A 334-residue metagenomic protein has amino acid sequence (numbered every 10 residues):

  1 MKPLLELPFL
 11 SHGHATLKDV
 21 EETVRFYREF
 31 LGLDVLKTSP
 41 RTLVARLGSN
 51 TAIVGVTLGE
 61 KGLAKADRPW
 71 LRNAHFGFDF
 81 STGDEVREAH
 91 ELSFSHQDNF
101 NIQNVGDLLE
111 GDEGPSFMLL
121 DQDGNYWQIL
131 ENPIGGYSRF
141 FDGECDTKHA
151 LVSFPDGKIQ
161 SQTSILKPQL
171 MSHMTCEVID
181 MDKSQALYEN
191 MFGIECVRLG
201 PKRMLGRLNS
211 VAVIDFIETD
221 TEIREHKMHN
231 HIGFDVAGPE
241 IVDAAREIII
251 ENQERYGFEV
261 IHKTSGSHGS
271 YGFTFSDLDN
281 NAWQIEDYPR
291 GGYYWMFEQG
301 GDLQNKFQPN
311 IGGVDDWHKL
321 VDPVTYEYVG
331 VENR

Functional and structural regions predicted by a protein language model:
M1-E21, F76, I134-Q185, I232 (+1 more regions): N-terminal beta-strand motif that seeds the catalytic metal site of vicinal oxygen chelate
M1-K2, E60-A66, Q160-T163, I217-I223: Short beta-strand/turn micro-motifs at beta-sheet edges
L5, H14-K61, T175-E218: Core segments of cupin and vicinal oxygen chelate
E6-T16, R25-R28, D34-P115, G233 (+1 more regions): Ordered, small/hydrophobic-rich secondary-structure cores
L17-E21, F76-D123, V178-D182, G233-A282 (+2 more regions): Vicinal oxygen chelate
T57-L58, E110, I129-G136, I217-D220 (+2 more regions): Short beta->alpha transition motifs characteristic of CBS
